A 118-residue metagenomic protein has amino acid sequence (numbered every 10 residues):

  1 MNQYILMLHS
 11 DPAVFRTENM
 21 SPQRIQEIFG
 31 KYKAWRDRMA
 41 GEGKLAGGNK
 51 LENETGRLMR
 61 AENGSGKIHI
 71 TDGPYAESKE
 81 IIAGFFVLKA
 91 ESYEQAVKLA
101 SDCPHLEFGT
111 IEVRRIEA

Functional and structural regions predicted by a protein language model:
M1-A118: Conserved, structured core segments of small domains
